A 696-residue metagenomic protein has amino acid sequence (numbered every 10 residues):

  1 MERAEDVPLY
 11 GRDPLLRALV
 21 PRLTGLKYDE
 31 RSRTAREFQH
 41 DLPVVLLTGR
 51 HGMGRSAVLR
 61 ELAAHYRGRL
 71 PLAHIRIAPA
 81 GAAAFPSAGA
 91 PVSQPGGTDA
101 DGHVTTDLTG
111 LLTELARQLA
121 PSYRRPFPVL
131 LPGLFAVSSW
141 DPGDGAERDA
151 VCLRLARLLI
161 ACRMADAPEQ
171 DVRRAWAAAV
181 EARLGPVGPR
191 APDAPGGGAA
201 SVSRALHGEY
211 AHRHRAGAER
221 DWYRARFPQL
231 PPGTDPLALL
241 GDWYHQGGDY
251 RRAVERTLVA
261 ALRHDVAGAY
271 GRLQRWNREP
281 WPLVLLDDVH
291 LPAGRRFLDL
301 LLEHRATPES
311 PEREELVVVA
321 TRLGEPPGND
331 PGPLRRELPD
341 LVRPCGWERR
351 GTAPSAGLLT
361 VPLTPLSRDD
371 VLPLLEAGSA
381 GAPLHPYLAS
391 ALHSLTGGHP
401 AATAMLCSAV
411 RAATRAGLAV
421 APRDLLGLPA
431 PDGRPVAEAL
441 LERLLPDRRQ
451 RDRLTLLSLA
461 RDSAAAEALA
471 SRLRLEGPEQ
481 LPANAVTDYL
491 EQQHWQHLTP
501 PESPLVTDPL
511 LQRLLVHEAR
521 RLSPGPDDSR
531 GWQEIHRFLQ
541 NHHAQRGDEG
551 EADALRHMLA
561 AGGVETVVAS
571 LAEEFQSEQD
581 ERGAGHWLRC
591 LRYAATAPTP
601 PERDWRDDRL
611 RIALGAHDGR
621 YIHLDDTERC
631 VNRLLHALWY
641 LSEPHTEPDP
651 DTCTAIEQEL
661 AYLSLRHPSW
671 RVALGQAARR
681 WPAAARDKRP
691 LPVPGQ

Functional and structural regions predicted by a protein language model:
M1-Y66, I75-A78, F85-A88, T109: Walker A/P-loop-proximal flanking segment of P-loop NTPase domains
Y28, R36-E37, R343-A391, G417: Helix-loop-helix "sensor" segment of P-loop NTPases
R50-Q94, T113, R117, R174 (+3 more regions): P-loop NTPase Walker A phosphate-binding motif
A64-T106, R124-A136, R220, L239-G241 (+2 more regions): Conserved catalytic segments around the Walker B and adjacent sensor/switch elements of P-loop NTPase domains
L134-A136, A419-V420, Q480-A483, L511-A552 (+1 more regions): A eukaryote-biased feature capturing mid-to-C-terminal, repeat/solenoid-rich segments of large proteins, strongly
E279-P280, L286, H290-R349: Sensor-1/coupling segment of RecA-like P-loop NTPase cores
R368, L375-A439, P446-D452, L459-A465 (+2 more regions): Amphipathic alpha-helical "lid/sensor" segments that cap RecA-like P-loop NTPase cores
A416-T487, T499-L505, P509-Q540: Winged-helix-like regulatory helical subdomains adjacent to P-loop NTPase cores
